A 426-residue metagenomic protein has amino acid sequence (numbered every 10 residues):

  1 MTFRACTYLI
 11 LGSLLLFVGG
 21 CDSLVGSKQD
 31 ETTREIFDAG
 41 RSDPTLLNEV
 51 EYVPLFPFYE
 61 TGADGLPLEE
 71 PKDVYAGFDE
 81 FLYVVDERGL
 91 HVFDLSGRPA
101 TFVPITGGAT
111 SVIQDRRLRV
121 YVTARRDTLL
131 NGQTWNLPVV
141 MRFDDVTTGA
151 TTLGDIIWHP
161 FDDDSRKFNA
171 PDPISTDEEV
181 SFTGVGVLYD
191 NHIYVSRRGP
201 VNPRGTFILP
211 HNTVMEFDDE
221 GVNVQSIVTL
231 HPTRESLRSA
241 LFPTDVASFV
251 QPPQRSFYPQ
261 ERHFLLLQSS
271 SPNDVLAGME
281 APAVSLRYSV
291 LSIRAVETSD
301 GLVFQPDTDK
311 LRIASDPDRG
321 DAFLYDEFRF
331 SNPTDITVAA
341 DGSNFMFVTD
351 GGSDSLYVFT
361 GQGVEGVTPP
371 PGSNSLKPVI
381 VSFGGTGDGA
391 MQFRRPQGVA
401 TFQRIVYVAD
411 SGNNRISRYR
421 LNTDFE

Functional and structural regions predicted by a protein language model:
L16-G20: C-terminal motif of bacterial Sec signal peptides marking the signal peptidase cleavage site
K28-E69, D316-G320: A short helix->beta-strand "capping" segment at the edge of beta-propeller domains
V53-L66, R98-P104, I157-S175, N223-R238 (+2 more regions): A short beta-strand motif characteristic of beta-propeller blades
F58-R88: Beta-strand-rich domains and repeat architectures in extracellular enzymes and scaffolds, especially beta-propellers
L66-G77, T106-R116, A170-L188, T233-R262 (+2 more regions): Beta-rich, blade/repeat-based domains predominating in secreted/periplasmic proteins but also intracellular
F81-Y83, R119-V122, L129, H192-V195 (+4 more regions): Conserved beta-propeller blade signature
R142-G154, V214-Q225, M279-L311, F359-N374 (+1 more regions): Short loop/turn segments immediately following beta-strands, especially the blade-tip and inter-blade linker loops
F393-E426: Blade-level signature of beta-propeller repeat domains, shared across WD40, Kelch, NHL, RCC1 and BNR/Asp-box propellers
